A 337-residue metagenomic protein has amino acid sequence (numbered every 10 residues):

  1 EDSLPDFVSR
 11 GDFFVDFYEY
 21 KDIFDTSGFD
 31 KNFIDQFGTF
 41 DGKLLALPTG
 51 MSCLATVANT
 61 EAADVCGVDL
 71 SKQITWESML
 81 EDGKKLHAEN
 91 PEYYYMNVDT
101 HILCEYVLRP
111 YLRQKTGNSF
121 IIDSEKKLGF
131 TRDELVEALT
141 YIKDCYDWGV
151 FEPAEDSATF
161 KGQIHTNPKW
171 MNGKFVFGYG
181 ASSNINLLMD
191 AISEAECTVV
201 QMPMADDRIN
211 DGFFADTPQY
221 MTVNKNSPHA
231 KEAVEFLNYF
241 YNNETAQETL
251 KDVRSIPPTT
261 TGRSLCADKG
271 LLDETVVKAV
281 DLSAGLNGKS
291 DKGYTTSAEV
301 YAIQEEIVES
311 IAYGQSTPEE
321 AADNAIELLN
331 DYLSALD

Functional and structural regions predicted by a protein language model:
E1-L54, D64, E77, V107 (+1 more regions): Hinge/lid segment of periplasmic solute-binding proteins
D2, I74-L80, E155-M171: Short helix-initiation/N-cap motifs at beta->coil->alpha
Y18-D30, K72, M96-V98, K115-E137 (+5 more regions): Short, solvent-exposed loop/beta-turn-alpha elements that line the ligand-binding surface or hinge of extracytoplasmic
F40-T49, L54, S78-E134, F175: Extracytoplasmic/periplasmic solute-binding protein
A62-A63, L80-A88, Q163-K174, G178 (+2 more regions): Short helices/loops that flank or line small-molecule/ion binding pockets
D82-G83, E125-T159, M202: Glycine-centered hinge/linker elements that transmit conformational signals in sensory and ligand-binding systems
V150, D190-I256, K289: Extracytoplasmic/periplasmic substrate-recognition and gating elements
V200, L250-A302, E306-S310: Long, aromatic- and glycine/proline-rich binding clefts that accommodate carbohydrate-like moieties
